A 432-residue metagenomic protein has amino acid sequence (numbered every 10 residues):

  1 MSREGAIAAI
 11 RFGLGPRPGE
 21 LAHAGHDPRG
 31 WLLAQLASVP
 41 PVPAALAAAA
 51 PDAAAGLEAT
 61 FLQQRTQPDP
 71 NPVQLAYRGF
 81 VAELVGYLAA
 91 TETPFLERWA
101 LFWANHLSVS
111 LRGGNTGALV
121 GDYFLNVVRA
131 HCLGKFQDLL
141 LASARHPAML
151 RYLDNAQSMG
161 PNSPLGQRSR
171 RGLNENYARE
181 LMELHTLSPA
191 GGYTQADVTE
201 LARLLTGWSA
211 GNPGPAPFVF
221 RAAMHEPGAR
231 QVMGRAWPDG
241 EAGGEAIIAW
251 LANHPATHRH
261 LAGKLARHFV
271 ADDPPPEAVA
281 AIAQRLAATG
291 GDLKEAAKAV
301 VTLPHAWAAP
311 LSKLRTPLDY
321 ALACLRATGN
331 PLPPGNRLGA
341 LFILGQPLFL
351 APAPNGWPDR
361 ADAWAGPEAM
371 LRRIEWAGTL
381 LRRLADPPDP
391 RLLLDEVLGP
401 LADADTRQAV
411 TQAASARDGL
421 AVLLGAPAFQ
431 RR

Functional and structural regions predicted by a protein language model:
M1-S2, A6-L21, H254, H258-T289 (+1 more regions): Flexible, low-complexity segments enriched for small/polar residues
S2-R11, A55, P72-L75, R170-N176 (+1 more regions): Short, compositionally biased low-complexity segments
F12, A24, Q35-L36, L181 (+2 more regions): A generic structural signal for nonpolar/aromatic side chains embedded in well-ordered alpha-helices
F12, Y87-L88, H106, S110 (+4 more regions): Alpha-helix C-capping/helix-to-loop hinge sites
P18-H131, A156, S163: N-terminal accessory alpha/beta regions
G25, L36, S143, V300-V301 (+1 more regions): A general structural motif at alpha-helix termini
F80-V81, G117-N336, A340: Active-site substrate-binding loop specific to GH73 endo-beta-N-acetylglucosaminidase modules in bacterial autolysins
